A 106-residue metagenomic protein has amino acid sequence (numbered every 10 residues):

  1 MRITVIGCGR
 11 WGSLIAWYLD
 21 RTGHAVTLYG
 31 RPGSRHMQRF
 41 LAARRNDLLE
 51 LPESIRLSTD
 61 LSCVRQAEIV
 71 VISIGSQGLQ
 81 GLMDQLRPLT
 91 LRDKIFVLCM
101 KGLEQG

Functional and structural regions predicted by a protein language model:
M1-T59: NAD(P)+-binding Rossmann beta1-loop-alpha1 motif at the extreme N-terminus of oxidoreductases
P32, L61-C63, G102: Short, solvent-exposed coil/turn elements at secondary-structure transition points
L49-S62, Q77-Q85: Glycine-rich, highly charged phosphate/nucleotide-binding loops
R65, I69-G106: Rossmann-like NAD(P)(H) cofactor-binding subdomain of soluble oxidoreductases
